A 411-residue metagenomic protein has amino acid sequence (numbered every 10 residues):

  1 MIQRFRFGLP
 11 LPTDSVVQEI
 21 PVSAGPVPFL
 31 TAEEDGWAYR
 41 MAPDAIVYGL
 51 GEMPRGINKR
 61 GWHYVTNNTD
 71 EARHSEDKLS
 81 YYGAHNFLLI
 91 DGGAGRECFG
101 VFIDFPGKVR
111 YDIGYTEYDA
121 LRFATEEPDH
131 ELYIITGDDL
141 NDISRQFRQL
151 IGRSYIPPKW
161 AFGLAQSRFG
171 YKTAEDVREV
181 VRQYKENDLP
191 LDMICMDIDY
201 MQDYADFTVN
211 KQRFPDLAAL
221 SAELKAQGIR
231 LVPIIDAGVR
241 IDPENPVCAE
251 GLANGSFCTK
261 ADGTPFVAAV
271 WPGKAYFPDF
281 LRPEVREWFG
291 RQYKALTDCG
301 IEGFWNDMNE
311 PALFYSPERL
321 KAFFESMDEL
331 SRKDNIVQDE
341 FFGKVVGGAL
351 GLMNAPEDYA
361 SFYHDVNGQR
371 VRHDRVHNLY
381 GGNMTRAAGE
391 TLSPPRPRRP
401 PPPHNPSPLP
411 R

Functional and structural regions predicted by a protein language model:
M1-A161, R168-F169, A174, V181-E186 (+2 more regions): Catalytic and substrate-binding clefts that recognize carbohydrates or anionic sugar/phosphate headgroups
Q3, Q18, H85, Q146-Q149 (+8 more regions): Residue-identity detector for glutamine
E33, P190-R411: Aromatic- and carboxylate-enriched substrate-binding clefts and catalytic-loop regions of carbohydrate-active enzymes
V180-V181, L220: Inter-domain linker/hinge segments that demarcate the starts of reverse transcriptase and RNase H-type modules
